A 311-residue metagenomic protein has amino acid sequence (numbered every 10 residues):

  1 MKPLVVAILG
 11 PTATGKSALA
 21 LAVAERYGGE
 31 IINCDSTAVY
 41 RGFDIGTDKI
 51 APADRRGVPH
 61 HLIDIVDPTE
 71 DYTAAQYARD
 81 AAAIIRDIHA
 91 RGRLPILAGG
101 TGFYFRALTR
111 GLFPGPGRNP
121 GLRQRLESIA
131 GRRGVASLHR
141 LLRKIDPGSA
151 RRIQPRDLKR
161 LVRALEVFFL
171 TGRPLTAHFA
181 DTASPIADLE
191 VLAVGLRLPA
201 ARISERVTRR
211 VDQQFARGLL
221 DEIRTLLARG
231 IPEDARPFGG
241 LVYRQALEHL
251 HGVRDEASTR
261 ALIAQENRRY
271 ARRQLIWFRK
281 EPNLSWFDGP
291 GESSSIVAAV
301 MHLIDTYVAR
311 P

Functional and structural regions predicted by a protein language model:
M1-P311: Phosphate/pyrophosphate-binding catalytic cores of soluble transferases and nucleic-acid-acting enzymes
